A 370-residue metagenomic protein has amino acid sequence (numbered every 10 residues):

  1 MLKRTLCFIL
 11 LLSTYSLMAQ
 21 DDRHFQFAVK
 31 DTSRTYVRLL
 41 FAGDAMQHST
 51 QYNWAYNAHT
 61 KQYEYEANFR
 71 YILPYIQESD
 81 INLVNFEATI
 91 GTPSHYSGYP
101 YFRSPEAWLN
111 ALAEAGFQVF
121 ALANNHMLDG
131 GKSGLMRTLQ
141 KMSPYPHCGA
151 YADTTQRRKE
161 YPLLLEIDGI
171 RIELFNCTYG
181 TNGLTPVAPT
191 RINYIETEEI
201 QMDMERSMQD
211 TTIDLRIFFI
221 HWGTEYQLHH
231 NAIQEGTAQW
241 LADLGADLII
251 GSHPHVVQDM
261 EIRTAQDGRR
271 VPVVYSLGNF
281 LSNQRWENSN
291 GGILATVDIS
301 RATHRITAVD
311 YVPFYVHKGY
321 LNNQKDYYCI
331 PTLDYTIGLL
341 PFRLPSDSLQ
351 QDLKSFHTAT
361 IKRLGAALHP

Functional and structural regions predicted by a protein language model:
M1-D22: Bacterial Sec-dependent N-terminal signal peptides
Q20-P370: Acidic, metal/ion-coordinating pockets
